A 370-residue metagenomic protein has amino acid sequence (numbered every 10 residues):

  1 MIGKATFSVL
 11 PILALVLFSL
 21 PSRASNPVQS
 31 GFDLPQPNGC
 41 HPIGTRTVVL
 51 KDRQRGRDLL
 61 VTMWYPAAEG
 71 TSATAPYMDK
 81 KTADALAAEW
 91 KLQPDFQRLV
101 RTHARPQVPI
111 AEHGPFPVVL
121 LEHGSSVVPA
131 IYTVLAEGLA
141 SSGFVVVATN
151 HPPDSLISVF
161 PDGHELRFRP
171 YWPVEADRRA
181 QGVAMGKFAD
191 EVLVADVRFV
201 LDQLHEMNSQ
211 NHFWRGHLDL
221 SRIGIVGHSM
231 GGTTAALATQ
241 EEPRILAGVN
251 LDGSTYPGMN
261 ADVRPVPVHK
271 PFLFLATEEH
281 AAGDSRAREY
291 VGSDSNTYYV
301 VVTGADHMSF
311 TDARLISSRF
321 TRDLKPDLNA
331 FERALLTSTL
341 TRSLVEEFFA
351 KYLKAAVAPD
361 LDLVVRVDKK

Functional and structural regions predicted by a protein language model:
S8-F18: Bacterial N-terminal signal peptides
S25-V119, A330-A334: Domain-level recognition of soluble alpha/beta enzyme cores, biased toward histidine phosphatases/phosphomutases
N26-C40, G44-T45, K51-R53, D58 (+5 more regions): Alpha/beta-hydrolase-fold serine-hydrolase catalytic core, especially in secreted/extracellular enzymes
W64-A68, T82-A87, K91, A130-R178 (+2 more regions): Active-site machinery of serine-nucleophile hydrolases
R101-F116, L121-V159, P257, H280-A282: Short substrate-entry loop that stabilizes the transition state in hydrolases
V159-H217: Alpha/beta-hydrolase active-site loop
F199-V266: Primarily recognizes the serine-hydrolase "nucleophile elbow" in alpha/beta-hydrolase and SGNH/GDSL folds
L246-M308: The feature captures the conserved acid-bearing segment of alpha/beta-hydrolase catalytic domains
